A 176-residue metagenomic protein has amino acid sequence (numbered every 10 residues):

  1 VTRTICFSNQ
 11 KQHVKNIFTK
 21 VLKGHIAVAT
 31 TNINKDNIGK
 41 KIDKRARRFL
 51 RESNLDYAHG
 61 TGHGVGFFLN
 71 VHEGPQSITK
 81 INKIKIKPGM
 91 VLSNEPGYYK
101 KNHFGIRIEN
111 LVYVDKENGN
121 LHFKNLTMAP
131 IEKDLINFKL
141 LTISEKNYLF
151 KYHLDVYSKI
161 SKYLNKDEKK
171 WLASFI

Functional and structural regions predicted by a protein language model:
V1-I176: Active-site neighborhoods and metal-handling regions in enzymes and metal-associated proteins
